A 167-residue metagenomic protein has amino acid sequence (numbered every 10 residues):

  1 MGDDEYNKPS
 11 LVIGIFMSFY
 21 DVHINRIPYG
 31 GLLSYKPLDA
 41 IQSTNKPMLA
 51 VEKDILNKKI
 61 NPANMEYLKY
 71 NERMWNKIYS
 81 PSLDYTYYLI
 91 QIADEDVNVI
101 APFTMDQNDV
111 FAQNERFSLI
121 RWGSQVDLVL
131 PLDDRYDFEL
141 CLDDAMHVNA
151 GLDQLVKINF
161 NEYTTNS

Functional and structural regions predicted by a protein language model:
M1-S167: Contiguous, well-folded functional domains in the mature portion of proteins
